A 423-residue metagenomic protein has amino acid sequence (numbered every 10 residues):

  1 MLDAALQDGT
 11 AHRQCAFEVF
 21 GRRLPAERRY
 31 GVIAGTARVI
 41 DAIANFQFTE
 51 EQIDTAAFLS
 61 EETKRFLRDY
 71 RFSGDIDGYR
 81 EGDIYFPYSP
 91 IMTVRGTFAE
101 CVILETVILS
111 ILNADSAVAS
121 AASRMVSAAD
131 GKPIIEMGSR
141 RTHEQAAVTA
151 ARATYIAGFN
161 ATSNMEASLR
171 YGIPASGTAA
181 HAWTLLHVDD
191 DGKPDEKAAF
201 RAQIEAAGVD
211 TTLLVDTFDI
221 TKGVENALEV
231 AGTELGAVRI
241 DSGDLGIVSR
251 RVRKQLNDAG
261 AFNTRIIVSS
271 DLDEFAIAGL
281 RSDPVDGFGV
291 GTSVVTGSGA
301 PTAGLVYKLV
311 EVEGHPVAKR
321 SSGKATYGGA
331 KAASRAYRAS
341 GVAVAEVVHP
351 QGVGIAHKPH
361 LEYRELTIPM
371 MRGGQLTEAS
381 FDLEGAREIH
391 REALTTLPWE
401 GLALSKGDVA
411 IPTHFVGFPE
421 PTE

Functional and structural regions predicted by a protein language model:
M1-A206, L309-E423: Ordered alpha/beta subdomains of enzyme catalytic regions
T178, A182-A343: Glycine-rich phosphate/ribose-binding loops and adjacent secondary-structure elements that form binding surfaces
